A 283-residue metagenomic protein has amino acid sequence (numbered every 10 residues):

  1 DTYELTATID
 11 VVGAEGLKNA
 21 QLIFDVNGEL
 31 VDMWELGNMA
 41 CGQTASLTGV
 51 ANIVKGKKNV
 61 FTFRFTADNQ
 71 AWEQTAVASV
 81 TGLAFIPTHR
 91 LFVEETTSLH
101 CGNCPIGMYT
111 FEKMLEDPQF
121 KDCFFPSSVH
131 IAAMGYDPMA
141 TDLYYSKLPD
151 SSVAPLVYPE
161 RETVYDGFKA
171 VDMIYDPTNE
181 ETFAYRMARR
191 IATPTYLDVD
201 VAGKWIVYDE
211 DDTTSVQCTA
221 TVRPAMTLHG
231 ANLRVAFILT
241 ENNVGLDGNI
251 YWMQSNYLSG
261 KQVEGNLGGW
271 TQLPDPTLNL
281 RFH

Functional and structural regions predicted by a protein language model:
T2, T44, G56-V60: Extracellular Ig-like/FN3 beta-sandwich strand-entry sites
T2-T6, T213-S215: Short coil/turn motif common to extracellular beta-sandwich-like domains
I9-A14, V222-M226: Asparagine-centered strand-capping/turn motif at beta-strand->loop junctions
I23, D122, S127-H283: Short, conserved sequence motifs used for protein processing/export or organelle targeting and for catalysis
D25-K55: Intrinsically disordered, low-complexity Pro/Gly/Ser/Thr-rich segments with frequent PxxP/GP/PP motifs and embedded
E29-E35, E73, V164-G167, L246-D247: Surface-exposed loop/edge segments in extracytoplasmic proteins
K55-F85: Terminal connector regions
F85-V129: Local sequence-structure signature of Cys/Sec-based thiol-disulfide redox active-site neighborhoods
